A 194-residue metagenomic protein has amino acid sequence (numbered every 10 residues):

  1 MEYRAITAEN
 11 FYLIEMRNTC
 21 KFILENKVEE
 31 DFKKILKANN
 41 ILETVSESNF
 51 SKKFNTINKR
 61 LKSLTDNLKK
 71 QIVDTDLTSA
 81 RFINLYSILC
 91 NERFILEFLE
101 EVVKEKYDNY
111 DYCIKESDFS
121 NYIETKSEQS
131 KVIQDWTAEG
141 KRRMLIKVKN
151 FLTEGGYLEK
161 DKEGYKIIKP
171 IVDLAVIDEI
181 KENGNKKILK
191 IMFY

Functional and structural regions predicted by a protein language model:
M1-F82: Eukaryotic partner-binding/assembly regions in large regulatory complexes
E2, I6, T19-F22, N26 (+4 more regions): Leucine-rich, amphipathic alpha-helical/linker segments
N10-Y12, K27-V28, C90-L96, Y122-K126: Helix-boundary capping/turn motifs
R60-S63, E101, E105, T125-Q129 (+1 more regions): Amphipathic alpha-helical interaction surfaces
I83-C113: Positively charged, polyanion-binding regions of nucleic-acid-associated proteins
K115-Q129: DNA-recognition alpha helix
Q134-Y194: Accessory, usually C-terminal, subdomains that scaffold auxiliary metal cofactors
